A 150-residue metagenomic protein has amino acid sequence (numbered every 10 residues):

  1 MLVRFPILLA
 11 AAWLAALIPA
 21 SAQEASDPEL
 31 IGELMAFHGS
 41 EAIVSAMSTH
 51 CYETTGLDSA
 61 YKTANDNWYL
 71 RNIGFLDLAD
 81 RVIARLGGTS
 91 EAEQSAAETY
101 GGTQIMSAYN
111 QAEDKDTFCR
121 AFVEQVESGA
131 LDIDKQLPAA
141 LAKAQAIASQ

Functional and structural regions predicted by a protein language model:
M1-F5: Positively charged n-region of N-terminal signal peptides that target proteins for export
P6-A16: Bacterial N-terminal signal peptides
L9, S26-P28: General secondary-structure propensity
A16, S45, A112-E113: Processing junctions and N-termini across compartments
I18-E24: Sec/Tat signal peptide C-region and signal peptidase I cleavage site
P28-G87: Short N-proximal segments of mature Sec-exported proteins
N65-Q150: Compact alpha-helical subdomains of small soluble proteins
